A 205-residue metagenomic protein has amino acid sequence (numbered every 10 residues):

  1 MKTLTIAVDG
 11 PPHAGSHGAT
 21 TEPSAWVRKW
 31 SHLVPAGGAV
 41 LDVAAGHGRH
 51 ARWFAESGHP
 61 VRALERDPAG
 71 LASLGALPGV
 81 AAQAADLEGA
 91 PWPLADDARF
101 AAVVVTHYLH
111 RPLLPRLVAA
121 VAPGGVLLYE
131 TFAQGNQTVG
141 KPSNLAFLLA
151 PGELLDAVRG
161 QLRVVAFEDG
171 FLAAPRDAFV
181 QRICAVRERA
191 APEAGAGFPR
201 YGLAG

Functional and structural regions predicted by a protein language model:
M1-P35: S-adenosyl-L-methionine
G37-G46: Conserved class I S-adenosyl-L-methionine
G48-A90: Class I SAM-dependent methyltransferase SAM/SAH-binding core
W92-A102: A short acidic, Gly/Pro-enriched loop at the edge of an enzyme's catalytic core that lines a small-molecule cofactor
L109-A119: A short, conserved alpha-helix within the catalytic core of class I
G125-F132: Conserved beta-strand signature within the Rossmann-like core of class I S-adenosyl-L-methionine
A146-Q161: Short alpha-helix
L172-G205: Core SAM-dependent methyltransferase catalytic element
